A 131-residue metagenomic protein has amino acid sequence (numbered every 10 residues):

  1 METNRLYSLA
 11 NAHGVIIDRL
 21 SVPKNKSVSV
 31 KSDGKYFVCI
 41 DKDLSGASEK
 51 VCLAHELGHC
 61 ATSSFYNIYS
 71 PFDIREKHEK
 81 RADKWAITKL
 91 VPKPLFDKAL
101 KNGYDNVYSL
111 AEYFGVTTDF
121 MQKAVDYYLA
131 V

Functional and structural regions predicted by a protein language model:
M1-V131: Active-site hotspot residues in diverse enzymes, especially metal/ion-binding acidic/histidine motifs
